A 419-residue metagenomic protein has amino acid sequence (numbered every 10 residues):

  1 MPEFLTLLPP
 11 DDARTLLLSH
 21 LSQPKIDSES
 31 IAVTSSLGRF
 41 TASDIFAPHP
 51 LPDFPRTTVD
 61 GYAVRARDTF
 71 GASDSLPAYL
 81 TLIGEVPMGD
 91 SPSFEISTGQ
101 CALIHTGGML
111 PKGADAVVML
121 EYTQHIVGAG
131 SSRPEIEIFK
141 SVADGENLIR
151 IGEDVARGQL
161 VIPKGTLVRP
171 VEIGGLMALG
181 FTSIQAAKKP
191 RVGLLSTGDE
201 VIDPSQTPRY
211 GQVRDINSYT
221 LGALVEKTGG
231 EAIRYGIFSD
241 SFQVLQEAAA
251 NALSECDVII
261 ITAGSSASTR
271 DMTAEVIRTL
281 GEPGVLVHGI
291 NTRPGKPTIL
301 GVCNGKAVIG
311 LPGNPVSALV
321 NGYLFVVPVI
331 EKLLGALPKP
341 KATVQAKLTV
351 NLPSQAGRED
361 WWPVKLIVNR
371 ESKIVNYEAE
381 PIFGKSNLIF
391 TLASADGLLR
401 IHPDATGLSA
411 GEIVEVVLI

Functional and structural regions predicted by a protein language model:
P2-D11, T182-L311, P315-N321: Helix-rich terminal scaffold detector
P2-L5, P10, A63-R234, F383: Short, glycine/charged-enriched hinge/interface segments at domain edges or termini
L5-D12, S28-I31, S35, V59 (+22 more regions): Conserved active-site and cofactor/substrate-binding residues in soluble primary-metabolism enzymes
T6-A72, W361: Intrinsically disordered, low-complexity, positively charged segments
D11-R14, E29-T34, S43, G89 (+4 more regions): Flexible glycine/proline-rich
T15-I26, A42, C101, E153 (+15 more regions): Generic secondary-structure signature for well-ordered alpha-helical cores
P48-L51, V86-S91, P312: A short glycine/serine-rich beta->alpha loop
